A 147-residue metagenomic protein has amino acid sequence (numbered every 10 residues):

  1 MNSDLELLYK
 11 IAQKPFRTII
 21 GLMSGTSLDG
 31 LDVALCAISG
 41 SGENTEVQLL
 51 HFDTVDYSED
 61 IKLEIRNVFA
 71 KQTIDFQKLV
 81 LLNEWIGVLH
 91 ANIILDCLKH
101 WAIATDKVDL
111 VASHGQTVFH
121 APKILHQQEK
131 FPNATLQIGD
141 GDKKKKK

Functional and structural regions predicted by a protein language model:
M1-K147: Short acidic/glycine-rich loops and adjacent helix/strand connectors that line catalytic pockets where negatively
